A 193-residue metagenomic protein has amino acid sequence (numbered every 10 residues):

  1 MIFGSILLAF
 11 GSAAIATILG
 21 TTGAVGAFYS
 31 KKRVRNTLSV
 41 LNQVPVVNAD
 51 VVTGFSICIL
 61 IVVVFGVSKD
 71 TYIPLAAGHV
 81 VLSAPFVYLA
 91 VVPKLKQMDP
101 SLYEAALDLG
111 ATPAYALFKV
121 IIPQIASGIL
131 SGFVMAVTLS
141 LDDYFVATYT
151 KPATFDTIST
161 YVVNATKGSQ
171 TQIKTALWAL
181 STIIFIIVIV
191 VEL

Functional and structural regions predicted by a protein language model:
M1, L141-L193: Interhelical loop and adjacent transmembrane-helix boundary motif in polytopic membrane transport permeases
M1-I2, I6, A27, L38-V44 (+4 more regions): Hydrophobic alpha-helical elements at and bordering transmembrane segments of multi-pass membrane proteins
F3, L7-L19, G23, A49 (+7 more regions): Hydrophobic alpha-helical transmembrane segments of multipass integral membrane proteins, especially permease/channel
L8-A16, A24-A27, N42, V46 (+5 more regions): Alpha-helical transmembrane segments of multi-pass integral membrane proteins
F10-N42, I59-V63, L117, L193: Transmembrane-helix boundary motif in ABC transporter permease subunits
V34-N36, V51-L82, A114, T150-T154: Membrane-interfacial helix termini and adjacent extracytoplasmic/periplasmic loops of multi-pass transporters
Y88-V91, M98-P100, P113-D142: Transmembrane alpha-helices
V92-Y103, L107, P113-V120, T175-L193: C-terminal transmembrane helix and the adjacent membrane-cytosol boundary/short C-terminal tail of inner/organellar
